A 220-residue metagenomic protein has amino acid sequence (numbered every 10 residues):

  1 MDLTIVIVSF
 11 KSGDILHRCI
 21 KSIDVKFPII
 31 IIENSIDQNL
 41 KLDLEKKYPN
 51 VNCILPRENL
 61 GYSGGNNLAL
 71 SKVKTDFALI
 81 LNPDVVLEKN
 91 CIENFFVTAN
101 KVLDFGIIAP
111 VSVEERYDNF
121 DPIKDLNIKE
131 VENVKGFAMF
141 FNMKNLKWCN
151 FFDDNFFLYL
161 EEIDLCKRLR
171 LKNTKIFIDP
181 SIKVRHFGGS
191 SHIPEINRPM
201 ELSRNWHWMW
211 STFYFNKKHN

Functional and structural regions predicted by a protein language model:
I7-V25: Short, well-formed alpha-helical segments that are part of the catalytic scaffolds of diverse glycosyltransferases
S22, E33-L42: A conserved acidic beta->alpha catalytic loop
K26-I36, I54-P56: Short beta-strand/loop segment that forms part of the nucleotide-sugar
L55-V73: Glycine-rich, basic loop-to-helix element that forms the pyrophosphate-binding segment of sugar-nucleotide handling
A78: Short aromatic/hydrophobic "clamp" motif used to bind/position activated sugar donors
V85-F120: Conserved donor NDP-sugar-binding/catalytic core segment of glycosyltransferases
A138-F141, N145-R185, S190: A short, conserved alpha-helix in the catalytic core of glycosyltransferases
K167-N220: Active-site-adjacent helix/loop segment of glycosyltransferases that harbors family-specific signature motifs
